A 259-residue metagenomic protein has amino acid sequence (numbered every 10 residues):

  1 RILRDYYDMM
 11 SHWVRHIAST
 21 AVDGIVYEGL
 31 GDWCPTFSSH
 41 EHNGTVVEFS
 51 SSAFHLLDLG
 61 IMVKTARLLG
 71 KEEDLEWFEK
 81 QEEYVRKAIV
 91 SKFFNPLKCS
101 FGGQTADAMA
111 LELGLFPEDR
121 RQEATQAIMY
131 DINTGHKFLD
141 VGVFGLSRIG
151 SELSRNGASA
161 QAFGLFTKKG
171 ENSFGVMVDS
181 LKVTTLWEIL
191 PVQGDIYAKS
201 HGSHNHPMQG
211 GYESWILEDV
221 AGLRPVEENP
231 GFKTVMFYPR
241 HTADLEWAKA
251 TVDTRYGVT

Functional and structural regions predicted by a protein language model:
R1-F54, L68-E112, F116-D119, G231-Y238: Active-site acid/base region of carbohydrate-active enzymes
Y7, V14, E79, R86 (+5 more regions): Generic hydrophobic alpha-helical scaffold/packing signal
G24-S50, N95-F116, R148-G157, M177-P207 (+2 more regions): Carbohydrate-binding/catalytic loop surfaces
S52-K64: Extended, hydrophobic/aromatic-rich amphipathic alpha-helical segments that build helical scaffolds
K80, A160-T259: Non-catalytic C-terminal accessory modules of carbohydrate-active enzymes
N95-S100, M129-L139, K168-G175: Solenoid-like repeat scaffolds
R120-I132, F163-F166, Y197: Alpha-helical repeat scaffolds
